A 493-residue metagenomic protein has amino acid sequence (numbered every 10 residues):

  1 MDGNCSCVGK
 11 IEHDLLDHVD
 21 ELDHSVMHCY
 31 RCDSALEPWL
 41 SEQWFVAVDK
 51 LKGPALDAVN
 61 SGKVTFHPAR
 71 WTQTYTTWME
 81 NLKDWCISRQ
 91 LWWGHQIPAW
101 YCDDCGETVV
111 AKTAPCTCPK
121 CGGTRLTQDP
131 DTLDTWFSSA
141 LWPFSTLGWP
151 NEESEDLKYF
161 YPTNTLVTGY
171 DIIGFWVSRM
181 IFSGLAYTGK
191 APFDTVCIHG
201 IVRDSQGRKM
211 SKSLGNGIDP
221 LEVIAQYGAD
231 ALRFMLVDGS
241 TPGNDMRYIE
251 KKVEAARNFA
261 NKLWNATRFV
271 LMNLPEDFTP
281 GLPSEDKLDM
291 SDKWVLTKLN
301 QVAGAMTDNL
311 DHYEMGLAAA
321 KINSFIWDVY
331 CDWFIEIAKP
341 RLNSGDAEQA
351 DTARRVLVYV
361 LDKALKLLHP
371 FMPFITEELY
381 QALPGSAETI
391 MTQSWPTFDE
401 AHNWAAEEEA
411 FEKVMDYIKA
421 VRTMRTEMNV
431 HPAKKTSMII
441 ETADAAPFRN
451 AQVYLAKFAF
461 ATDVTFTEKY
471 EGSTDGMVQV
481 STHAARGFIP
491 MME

Functional and structural regions predicted by a protein language model:
M1-D104, I172, W176, R208 (+3 more regions): Residue patterns forming the tRNA-binding/recognition surfaces of aminoacyl-tRNA synthetases and related DALR
V8-H18, V110-K112, T117-Q128, P150-F160 (+10 more regions): Secondary-structure transition/capping motifs at alpha-helix termini and the adjoining loop/turn into the next element
Y30-C32, V202-Q206, M210-L288, P384-S386 (+2 more regions): Catalytic adenosine-cofactor/nucleotide-binding cores of aminoacyl-tRNA synthetases and other
D49, L91-G94, P98-D104, T108-N244: Alpha-helical recognition segments enriched in aromatics with Gly/Pro capping that present substrate-recognition
N60-T72, S154-Y170, N216-L221, T241-K252 (+6 more regions): Glycine- and acidic
L126, D204, D277-T307, E336-K419: Acidic, turn-prone loop/beta-hairpin segments
N258-L271, M290-V302, A320-P340, V478-A484: Core structural elements
L383-E493: C-terminal low-complexity, glycine/proline- and small-hydrophobic-enriched intrinsically disordered tails that act as
